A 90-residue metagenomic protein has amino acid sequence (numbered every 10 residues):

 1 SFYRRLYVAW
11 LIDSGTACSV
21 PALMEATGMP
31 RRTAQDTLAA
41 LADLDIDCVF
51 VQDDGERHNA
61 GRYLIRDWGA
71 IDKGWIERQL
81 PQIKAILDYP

Functional and structural regions predicted by a protein language model:
Y3-W10: Pre-recognition alpha-helix immediately N-terminal to the DNA-recognition helix within helix-turn-helix or winged-helix
L11-G15: Short helix-capping/hinge SLiMs at alpha-helix to coil transitions
A22-A26: A short acidic, leucine-rich amphipathic alpha-helix
A34-Q35: Helix-turn-helix DNA-binding helix
L38-D43: Residue-level detection of the helix-turn-helix DNA-binding "recognition helix"
I46-R62: Short Lys/Arg-enriched helix C-cap and helix-to-coil transition segments that create basic nucleic-acid-contact patches
D67-P90: Helix-turn-helix/homeodomain-like alpha-helical modules used for DNA recognition and transcription-factor dimerization
